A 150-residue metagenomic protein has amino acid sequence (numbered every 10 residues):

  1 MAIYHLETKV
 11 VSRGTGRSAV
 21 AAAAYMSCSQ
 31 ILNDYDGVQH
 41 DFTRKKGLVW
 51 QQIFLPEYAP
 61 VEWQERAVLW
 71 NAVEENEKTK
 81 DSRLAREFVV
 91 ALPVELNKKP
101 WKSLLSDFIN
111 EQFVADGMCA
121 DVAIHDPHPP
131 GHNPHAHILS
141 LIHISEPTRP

Functional and structural regions predicted by a protein language model:
M1-S145: N-terminal nicking endonuclease/strand-transfer module with a His-rich metal-binding environment and a catalytic Tyr
E146-P150: Short "domain-exit" segments at the C-terminal end of structured domains
